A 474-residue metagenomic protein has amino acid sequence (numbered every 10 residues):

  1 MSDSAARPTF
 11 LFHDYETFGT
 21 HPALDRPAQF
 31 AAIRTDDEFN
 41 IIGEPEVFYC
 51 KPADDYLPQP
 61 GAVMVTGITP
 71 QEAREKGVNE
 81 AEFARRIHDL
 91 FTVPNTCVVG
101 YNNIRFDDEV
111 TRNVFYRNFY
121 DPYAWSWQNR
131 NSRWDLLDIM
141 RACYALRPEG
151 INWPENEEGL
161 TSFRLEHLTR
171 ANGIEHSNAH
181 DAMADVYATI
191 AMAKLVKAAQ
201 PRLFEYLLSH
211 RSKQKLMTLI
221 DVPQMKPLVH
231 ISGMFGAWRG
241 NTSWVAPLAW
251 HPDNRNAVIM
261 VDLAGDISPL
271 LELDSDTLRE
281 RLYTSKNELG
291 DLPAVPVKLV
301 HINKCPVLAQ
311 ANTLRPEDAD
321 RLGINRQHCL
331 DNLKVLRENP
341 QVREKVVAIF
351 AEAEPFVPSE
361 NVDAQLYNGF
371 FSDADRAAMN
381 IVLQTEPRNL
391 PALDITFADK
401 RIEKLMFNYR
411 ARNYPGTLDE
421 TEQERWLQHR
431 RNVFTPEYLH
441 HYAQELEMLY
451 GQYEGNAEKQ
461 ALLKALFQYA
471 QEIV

Functional and structural regions predicted by a protein language model:
M1-I42: Entry/capping segment at the start of metal-dependent catalytic domains with acidic active-site entry clusters
S2, T17-P22, V47, E75 (+1 more regions): N-terminal glycine/serine-rich phosphate-binding loop of ATP-dependent small-molecule kinases, especially carbohydrate
E16-T20, R86-I87, W244-P247: Short secondary-structure capping/turn segments at boundaries of alpha-helices and beta-strands
D25-A28, R34-T35, N40-I68, D89-P201 (+4 more regions): Metal-dependent phosphoesterase core characteristic of DEDDh/y 3'-5' exonuclease domains
T66-F83, L90: Metal-dependent phosphoesterase signature
S209-L289: Acidic catalytic cores of enzymes that act on phosphate-bearing nucleotides/polynucleotides
P252-H429: Long, charge-rich C-terminal accessory regions
E422-V474: C-terminal non-catalytic accessory extensions
